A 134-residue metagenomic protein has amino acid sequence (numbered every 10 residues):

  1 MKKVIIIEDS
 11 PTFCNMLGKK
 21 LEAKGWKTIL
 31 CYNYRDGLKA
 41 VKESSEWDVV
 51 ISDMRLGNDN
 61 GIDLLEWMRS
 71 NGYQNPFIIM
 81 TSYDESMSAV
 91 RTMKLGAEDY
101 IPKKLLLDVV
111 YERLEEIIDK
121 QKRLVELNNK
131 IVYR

Functional and structural regions predicted by a protein language model:
K2, N33, N60-D63: Acidic catalytic/metal-coordinating carboxylates
E8: Conserved acidic carboxylate
P11-I29: Two-component/phosphorelay signaling modules centered on CheY-like receiver
L30-V49: Acidic, metal-coordinating helix/loop segments flanking the phosphotransfer/catalytic sites of two-component signaling
I62-Q74, R91: Short amphipathic alpha-helix used as the core "switch/output" element in two-component signaling
E85-M87, K104-L114: C-terminal output helix
